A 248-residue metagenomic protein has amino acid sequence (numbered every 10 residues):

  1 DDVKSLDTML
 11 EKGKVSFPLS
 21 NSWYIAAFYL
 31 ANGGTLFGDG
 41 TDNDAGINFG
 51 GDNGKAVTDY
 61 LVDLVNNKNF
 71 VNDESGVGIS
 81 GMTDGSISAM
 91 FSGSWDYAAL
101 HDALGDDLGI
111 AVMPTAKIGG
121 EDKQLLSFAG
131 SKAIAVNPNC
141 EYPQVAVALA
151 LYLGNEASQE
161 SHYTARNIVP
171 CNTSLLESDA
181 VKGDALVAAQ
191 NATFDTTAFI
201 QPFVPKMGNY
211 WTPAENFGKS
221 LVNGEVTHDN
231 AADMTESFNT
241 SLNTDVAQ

Functional and structural regions predicted by a protein language model:
D1-D2, T35-F37, N139-A146, S220: Short helix-loop capping/hinge motifs at secondary-structure junctions, enriched in acidic/polar residues
V3-L6, V71-D84, W95: Short helix-initiation/N-cap motifs at beta->coil->alpha
K4-G46, I87: Extracytoplasmic/periplasmic solute-binding protein
D7, N43-N72: Glycine-centered hinge/linker elements that transmit conformational signals in sensory and ligand-binding systems
F17, D73, F91-G93: Short beta-strand and adjacent tight-turn residues that come in two discontinuous sequence segments and form the edges
S88-G93, G109-A111: Paired acidic/hydrophobic, glycine-rich loop segments that form the ligand-binding mouth/hinge of periplasmic-binding
D102-A165: Extracytoplasmic/periplasmic substrate-recognition and gating elements
I168-V169, V187-S241: C-terminal capping/gating helix-and-loop segments adjacent to ligand/active sites or protein-protein/ligand interfaces
